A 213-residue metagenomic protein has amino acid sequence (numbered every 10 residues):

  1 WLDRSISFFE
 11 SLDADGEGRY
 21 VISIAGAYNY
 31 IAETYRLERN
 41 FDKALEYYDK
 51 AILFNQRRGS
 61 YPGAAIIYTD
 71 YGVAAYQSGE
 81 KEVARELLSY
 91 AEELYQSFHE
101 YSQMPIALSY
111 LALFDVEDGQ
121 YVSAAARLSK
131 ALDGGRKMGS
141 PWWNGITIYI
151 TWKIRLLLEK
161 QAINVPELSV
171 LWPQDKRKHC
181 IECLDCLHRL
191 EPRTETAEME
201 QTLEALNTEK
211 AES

Functional and structural regions predicted by a protein language model:
D3-D15, D49-S60, S89-E100, S129-S140 (+1 more regions): Amphipathic alpha-helical segments of tetratricopeptide repeats
R19-I22, G26, I66, I106 (+4 more regions): Residue register of alpha-helical TPR repeats
